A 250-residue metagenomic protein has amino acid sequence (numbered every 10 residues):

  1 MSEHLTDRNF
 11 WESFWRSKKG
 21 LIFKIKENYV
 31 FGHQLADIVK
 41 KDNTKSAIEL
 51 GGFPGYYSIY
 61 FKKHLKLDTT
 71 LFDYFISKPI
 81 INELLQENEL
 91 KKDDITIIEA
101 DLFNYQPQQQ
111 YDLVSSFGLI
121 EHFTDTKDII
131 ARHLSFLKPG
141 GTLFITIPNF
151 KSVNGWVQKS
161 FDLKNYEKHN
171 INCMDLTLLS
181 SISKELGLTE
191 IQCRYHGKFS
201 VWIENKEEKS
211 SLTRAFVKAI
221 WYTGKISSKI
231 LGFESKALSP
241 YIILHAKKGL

Functional and structural regions predicted by a protein language model:
M1-Q109, L113, F117, I130 (+1 more regions): Conserved N-terminal segment of class I S-adenosyl-L-methionine
E3-R8, S13-F14, K18-Y29, N88 (+3 more regions): S-adenosyl-L-methionine-dependent methyltransferase catalytic module, highlighting the catalytic core
Y56-Y60, F123, T146: Basic, gly/Ser/Thr/Pro-rich low-complexity segments located predominantly at protein N termini
G118-H122: A short His-aromatic
